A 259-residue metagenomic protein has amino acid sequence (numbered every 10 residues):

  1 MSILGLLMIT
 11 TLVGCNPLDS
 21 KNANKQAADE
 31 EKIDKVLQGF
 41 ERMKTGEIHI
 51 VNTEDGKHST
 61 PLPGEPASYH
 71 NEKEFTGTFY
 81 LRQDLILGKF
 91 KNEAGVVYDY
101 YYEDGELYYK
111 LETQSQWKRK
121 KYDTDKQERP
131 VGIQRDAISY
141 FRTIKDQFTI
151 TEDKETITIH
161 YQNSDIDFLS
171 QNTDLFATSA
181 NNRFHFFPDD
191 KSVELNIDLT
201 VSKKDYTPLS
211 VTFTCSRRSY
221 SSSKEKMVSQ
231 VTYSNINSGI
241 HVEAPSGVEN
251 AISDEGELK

Functional and structural regions predicted by a protein language model:
M1-V13: Sec-dependent bacterial lipoprotein signal peptides
T11-F75, S238-K259: N-terminal leader/targeting segments and the immediate start of mature chains
E41-H49, T76-G88, Y101-L107, D153-K154 (+2 more regions): Short, solvent-exposed coil/turn segments at beta-strand boundaries
V51-S59, K91-V96, E112-Q114, S216-Y220 (+1 more regions): Hydrophobic lipid-interacting interfaces of membrane-associated proteins
K73-G77, G95-Y100, L195-I197, M227-V231: A structural detector for short beta-strand units
T76-I133: An acidic-aromatic
L111-L175: Flexible, processing/modification-adjacent segments and terminal tails in exported/periplasmic/extracellular proteins
E155-G247: Gly/Pro-enriched, hydrophobic low-complexity segments that function as extracytoplasmic propeptides/linkers
